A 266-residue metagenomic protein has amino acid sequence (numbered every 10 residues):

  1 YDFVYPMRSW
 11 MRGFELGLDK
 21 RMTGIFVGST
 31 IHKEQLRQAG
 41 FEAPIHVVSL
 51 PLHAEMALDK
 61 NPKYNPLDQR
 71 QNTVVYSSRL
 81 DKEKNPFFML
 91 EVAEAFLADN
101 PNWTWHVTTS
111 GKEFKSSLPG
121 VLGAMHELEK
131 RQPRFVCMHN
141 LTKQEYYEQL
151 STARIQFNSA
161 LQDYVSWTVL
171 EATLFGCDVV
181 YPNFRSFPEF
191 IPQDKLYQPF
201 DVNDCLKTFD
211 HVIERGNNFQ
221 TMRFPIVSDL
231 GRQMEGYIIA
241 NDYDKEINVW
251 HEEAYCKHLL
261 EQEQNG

Functional and structural regions predicted by a protein language model:
F3-I25: Membrane-proximal helix-turn-helix segments that form the acceptor-binding/catalytic region of lipid-linked
I31-H32, V47-D59, K112: Short beta-strand->alpha-helix junction loop in the catalytic core of nucleotide-activated group-transfer enzymes
N65-K84, L90-A95, H106: Conserved donor-binding/catalytic core segment of Leloir-type glycosyltransferases
T104-L122, H139: Glycosyltransferase donor-sugar binding loop
P119-L141: Nucleotide-activated donor-binding/catalytic signature segment of Leloir-type glycosyltransferases, i.e., the conserved
A160-L161: Aromatic "clamp/platform" in nucleotide-sugar-dependent glycosyltransferases that forms part of the donor/acceptor
D194-N203, V212-G216: Conserved acidic donor-binding segment of nucleotide-sugar-dependent glycosyltransferases
E214-Q264: A charged, aromatic-enriched C-terminal amphipathic alpha-helix characteristic of glycosyltransferases across folds
